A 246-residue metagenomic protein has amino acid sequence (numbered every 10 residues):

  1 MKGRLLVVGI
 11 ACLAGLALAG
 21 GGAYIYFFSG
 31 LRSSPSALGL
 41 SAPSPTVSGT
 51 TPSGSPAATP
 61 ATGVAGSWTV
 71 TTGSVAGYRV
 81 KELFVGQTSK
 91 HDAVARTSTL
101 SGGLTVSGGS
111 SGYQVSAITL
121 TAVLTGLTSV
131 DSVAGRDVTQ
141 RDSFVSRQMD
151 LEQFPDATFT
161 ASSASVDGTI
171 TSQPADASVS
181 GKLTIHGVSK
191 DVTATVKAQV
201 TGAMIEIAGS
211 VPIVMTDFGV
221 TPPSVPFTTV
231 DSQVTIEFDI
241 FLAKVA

Functional and structural regions predicted by a protein language model:
K2-A246: Low-complexity, acidic/polar, glycine-enriched regions of mature
